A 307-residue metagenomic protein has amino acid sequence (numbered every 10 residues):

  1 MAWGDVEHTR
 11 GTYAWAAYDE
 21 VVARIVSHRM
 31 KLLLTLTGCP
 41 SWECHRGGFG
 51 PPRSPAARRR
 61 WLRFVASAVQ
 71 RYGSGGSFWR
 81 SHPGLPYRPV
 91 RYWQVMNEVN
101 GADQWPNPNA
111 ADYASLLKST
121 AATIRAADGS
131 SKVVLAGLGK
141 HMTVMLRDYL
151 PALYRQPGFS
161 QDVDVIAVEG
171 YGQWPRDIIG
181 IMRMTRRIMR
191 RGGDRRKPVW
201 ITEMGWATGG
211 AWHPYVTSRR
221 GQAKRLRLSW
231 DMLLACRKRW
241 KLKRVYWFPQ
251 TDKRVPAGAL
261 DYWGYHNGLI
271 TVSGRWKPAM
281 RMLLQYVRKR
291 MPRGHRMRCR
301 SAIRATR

Functional and structural regions predicted by a protein language model:
M1-T143, Y154, G158-Q161: Substrate-binding cleft and catalytic face of glycoside hydrolase catalytic domains, especially the flexible beta-alpha
D5-T9, A102-N109, V168-R176, H213-T217: Surface-exposed cleft-lining segments at the edges of enzyme active sites
A14-A16, P89, Q94, V99 (+2 more regions): Aromatic-rich peripheral "rim/lid" segments of glycoside hydrolase catalytic domains that contact and position glycan
I25, A68, W93, T120 (+5 more regions): Conserved, mostly hydrophobic/aromatic
T37-C39, V95-E98, A136-H141, V168-Q173 (+2 more regions): Active-site beta-loop-alpha junctions enriched in small/polar residues
W61, A68, M145-Q156, A223-L233: Short, acidic/polar
L138-A167, H213, T251-Y262: Substrate-binding cleft/loops of secretory-pathway carbohydrate-active enzymes
Q161-Y215, W230-A235, K241-L242: Glycoside hydrolase catalytic-domain groove-lining segments
